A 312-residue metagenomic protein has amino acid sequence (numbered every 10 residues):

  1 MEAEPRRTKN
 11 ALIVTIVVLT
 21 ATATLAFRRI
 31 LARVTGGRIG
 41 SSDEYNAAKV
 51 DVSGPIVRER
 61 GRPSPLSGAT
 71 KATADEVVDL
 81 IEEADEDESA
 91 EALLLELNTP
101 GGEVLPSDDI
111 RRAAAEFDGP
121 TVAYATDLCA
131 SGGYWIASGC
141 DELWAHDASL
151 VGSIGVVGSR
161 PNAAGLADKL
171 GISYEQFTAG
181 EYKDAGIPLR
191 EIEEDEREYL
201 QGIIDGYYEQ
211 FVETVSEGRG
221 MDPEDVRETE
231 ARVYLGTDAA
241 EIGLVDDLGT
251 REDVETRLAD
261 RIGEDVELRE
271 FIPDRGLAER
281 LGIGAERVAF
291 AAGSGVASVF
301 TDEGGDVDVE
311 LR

Functional and structural regions predicted by a protein language model:
M1-E116, P120-V122, L128-C129, E142-W144 (+1 more regions): N-terminal organellar transit peptides
V122-A123, G152: Catalytic-core segments of hydrolase enzymes
G133: Pocket-flanking alpha-helical
I136-A137, A239: Hydrophobic/aromatic residues within transmembrane alpha-helices of multi-pass small-molecule transporters
A148-V156: Active-site loop architecture of trypsin-fold serine endopeptidases
